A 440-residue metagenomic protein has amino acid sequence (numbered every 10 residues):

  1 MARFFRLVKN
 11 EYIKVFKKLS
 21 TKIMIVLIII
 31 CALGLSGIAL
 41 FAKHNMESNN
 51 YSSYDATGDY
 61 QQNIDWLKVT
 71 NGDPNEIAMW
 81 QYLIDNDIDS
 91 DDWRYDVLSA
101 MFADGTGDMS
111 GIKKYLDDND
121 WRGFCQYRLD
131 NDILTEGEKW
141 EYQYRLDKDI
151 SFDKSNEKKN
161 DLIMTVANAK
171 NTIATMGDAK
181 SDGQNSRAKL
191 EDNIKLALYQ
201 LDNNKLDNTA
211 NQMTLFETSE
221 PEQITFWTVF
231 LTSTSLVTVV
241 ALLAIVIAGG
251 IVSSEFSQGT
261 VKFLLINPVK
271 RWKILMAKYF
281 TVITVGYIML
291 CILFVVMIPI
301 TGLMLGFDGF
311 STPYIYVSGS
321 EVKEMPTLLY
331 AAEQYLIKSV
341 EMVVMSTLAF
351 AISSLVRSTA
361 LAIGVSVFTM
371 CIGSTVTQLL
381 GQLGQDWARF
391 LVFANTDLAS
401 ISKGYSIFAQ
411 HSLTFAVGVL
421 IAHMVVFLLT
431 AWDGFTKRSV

Functional and structural regions predicted by a protein language model:
M1-I28: Aromatic- and glycine-rich beta-strand/loop motifs that create alpha-glucan
F5, M342, K403-V440: Alpha-helical transmembrane segments of multi-pass membrane transporters/translocases
L7-K17, I251-T284, I288: Helix-loop-helix units of permease transmembrane domains in multi-pass membrane transporters, especially ABC
S20-T21, K270-R271, S358-I363: Membrane-helix interface segments
C31-K114, W121, L129-N131, A197 (+5 more regions): Secretory targeting signals
G37-H44, T359-L391: Transmembrane helix segments
F102, M109, Y115-L116, R122-G123 (+1 more regions): Long amphipathic alpha-helical scaffold segments
G384-G404: Short hydrophobic, aromatic-rich alpha-helical segments embedded in or entering the lipid bilayer of multi-pass
